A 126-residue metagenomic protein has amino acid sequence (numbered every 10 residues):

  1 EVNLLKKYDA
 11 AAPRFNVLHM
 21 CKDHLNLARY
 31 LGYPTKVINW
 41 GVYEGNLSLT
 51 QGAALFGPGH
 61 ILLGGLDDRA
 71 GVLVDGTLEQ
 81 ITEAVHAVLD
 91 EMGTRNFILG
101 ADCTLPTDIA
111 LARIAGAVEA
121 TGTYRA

Functional and structural regions predicted by a protein language model:
E1-A126: Active-site loop segments of alpha/beta catalytic cores
